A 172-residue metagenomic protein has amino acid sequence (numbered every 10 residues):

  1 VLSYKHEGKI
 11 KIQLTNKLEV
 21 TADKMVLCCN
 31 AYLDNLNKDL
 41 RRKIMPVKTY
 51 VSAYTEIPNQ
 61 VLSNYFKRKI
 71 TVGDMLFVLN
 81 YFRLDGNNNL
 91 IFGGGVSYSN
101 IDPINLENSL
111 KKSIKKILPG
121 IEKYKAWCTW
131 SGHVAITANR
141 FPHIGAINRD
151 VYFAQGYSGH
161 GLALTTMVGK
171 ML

Functional and structural regions predicted by a protein language model:
S3, G8, E19-R149: Active-site substrate-recognition segment that forms the wall of the catalytic cavity or substrate channel
K11-Q13: Short polybasic amphipathic segments
T15-K17: Glycine-centered tight beta-turn/hairpin loop motif at sheet-sheet or coil-to-beta transitions
Y98, H160-G161: Glycine-/small-residue-rich active-site loops that bind phosphorylated ligands and cofactors
L106, G161-V168: Catalytic-loop motifs flanking and including active-site residues across diverse enzymes
S113, T165-L172: Internal hydrophobic alpha-helix adjacent to the cofactor/substrate pocket in enzyme cavities
F153-H160: Hydrophobic alpha-helical bundle architecture
